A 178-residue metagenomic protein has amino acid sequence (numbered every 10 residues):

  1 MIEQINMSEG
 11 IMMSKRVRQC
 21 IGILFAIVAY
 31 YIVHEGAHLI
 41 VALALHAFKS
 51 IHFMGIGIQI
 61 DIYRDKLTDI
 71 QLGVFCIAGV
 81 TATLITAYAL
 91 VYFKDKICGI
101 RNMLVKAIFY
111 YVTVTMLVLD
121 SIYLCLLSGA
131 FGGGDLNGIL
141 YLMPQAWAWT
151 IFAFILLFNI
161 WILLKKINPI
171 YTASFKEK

Functional and structural regions predicted by a protein language model:
M1-S14: Short, Lys/Arg-rich, polar N-terminal cytosolic tail immediately upstream of the first transmembrane signal-anchor
I2, I170-K178: Short, charged juxtamembrane terminal tails flanking transmembrane helices
G10, G22-I23: Short, extreme N-terminal leader segments that mark the start of a protein/domain
M13-K15, I58-Q59: Short secondary-structure boundary micro-motifs
S14-C20, A29: Catalytic phosphate/metal-binding cores of nucleic-acid and nucleotide-processing enzymes, i.e., regions that mediate
I23-L39, K106-S121: Hydrophobic alpha-helical membrane-insertion segments
A26-L72: Small-residue-rich helix-interface/hinge motifs
H52, I60-T172: Metalloprotease/metallohydrolase-associated module, dominated by Zn2+-dependent proteases
